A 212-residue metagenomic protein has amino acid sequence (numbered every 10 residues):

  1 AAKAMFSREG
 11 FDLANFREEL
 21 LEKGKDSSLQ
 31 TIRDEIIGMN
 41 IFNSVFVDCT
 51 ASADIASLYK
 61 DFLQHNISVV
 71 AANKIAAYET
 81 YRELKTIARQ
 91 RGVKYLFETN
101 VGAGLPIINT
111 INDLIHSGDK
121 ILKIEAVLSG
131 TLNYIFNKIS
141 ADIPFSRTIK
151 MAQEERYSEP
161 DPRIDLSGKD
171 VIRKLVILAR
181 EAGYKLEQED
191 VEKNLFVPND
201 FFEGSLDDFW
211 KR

Functional and structural regions predicted by a protein language model:
A1-Q64: N-terminal glycine-/serine-/threonine-rich beta1-alpha1-beta2 phosphate-ribose binding loop of Rossmann-like
E9-A14, T110-D113, K174: Short, surface-exposed amphipathic charged segments that create phosphate/polyanion-binding patches used for binding
F46-D48, A72-N73, F136-N137, I164: A generic structural signal for short
T50-H65, A72-L114: Rossmann-fold NAD(P)-binding glycine/threonine-rich loop
V69-V70, I124: Hydrophobic residues within beta-strands of alpha/beta enzymes
R89-G92, L96-E155, K169, I177: Rossmann-like NAD(P)H-binding beta-loop-alpha module
K138-I139, R147-R212: Substrate-binding/catalytic subdomain of NAD(P)-dependent oxidoreductase enzymes
